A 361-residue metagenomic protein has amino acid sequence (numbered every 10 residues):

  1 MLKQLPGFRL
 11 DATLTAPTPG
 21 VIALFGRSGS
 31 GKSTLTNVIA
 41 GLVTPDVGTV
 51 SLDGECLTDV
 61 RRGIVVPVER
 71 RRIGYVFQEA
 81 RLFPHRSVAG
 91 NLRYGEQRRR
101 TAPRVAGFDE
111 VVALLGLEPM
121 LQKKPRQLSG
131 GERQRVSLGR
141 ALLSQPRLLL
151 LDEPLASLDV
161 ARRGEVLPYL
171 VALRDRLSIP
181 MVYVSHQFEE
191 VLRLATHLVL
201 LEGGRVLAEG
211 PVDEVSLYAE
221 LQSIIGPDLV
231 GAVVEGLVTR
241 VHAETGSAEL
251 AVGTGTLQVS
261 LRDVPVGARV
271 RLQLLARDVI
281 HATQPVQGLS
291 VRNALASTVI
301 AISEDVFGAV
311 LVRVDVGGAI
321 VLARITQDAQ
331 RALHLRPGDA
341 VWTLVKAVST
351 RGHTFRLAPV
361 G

Functional and structural regions predicted by a protein language model:
E55-V60, P103-M120, V171-A172: Conserved ABC ATPase "signature" region
L57-G74, R98: ABC ATPase NBD coupling module
K124-L128, E132: Conserved ABC ATPase signature
L143-R147: A short, proline-enriched helix->beta-strand linker immediately N-terminal to the Walker B motif in ABC-type P-loop
L149-E153: Catalytic Walker B motif of ABC-type/P-loop ATPase nucleotide-binding domains
D175, S185-G255: Internal alpha/beta loop-helix hairpins
T256-S303, I320, R324-G361: Glycine/charge-rich catalytic "coupling/switch" loops of P-loop NTPases
